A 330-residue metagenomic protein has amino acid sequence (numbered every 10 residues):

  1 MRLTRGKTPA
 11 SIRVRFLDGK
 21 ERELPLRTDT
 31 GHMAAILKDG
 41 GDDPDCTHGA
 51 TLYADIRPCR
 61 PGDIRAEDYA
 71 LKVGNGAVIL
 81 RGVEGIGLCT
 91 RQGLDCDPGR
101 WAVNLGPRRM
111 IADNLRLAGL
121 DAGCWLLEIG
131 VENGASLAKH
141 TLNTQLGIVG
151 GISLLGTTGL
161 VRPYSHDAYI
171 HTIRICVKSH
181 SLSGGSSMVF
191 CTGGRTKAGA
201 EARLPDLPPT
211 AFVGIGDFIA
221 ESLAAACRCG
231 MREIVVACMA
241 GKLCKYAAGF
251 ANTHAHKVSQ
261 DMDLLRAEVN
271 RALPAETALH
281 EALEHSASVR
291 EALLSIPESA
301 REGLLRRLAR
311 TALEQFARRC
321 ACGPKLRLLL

Functional and structural regions predicted by a protein language model:
M1-H140, T144: Generic N-terminal targeting/processing segments that precede catalytic cores or assembly contacts
F16-D18, I129-N133, T192-G194, C238 (+1 more regions): A general secondary-structure junction signal
L146-I152, T157-L329: A structural signal for small-residue-enriched, beta-sheet-centric alpha/beta enzyme cores and oligomeric scaffold folds
